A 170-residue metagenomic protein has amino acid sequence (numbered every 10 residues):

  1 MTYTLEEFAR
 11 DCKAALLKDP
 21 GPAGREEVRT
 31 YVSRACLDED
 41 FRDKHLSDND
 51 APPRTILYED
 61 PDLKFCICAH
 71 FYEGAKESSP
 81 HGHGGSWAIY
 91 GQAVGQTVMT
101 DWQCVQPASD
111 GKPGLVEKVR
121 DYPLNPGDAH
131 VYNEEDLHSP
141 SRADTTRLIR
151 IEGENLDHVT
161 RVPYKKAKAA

Functional and structural regions predicted by a protein language model:
M1-F41: N-terminal leader/capping segments at the start of a protein or of a new domain
D48-G74: A short glycine-rich, His/Asp/Glu-containing loop-to-beta-strand
C68-H83, P123, N133-E135: Conserved short histidine dyad/triad with adjacent acidic residue
S79-H81, M99-T100, Y132, L137-A143 (+1 more regions): Short beta-strand His + acidic residue motifs that chelate non-heme Fe in jelly-roll/DSBH and cupin folds
G85-Q103: Glycine- and acidic-residue-biased ligand/ion/polar-headgroup-sensing regions
I89, C104-L137: Short acidic-glycine-tyrosine-enriched beta hairpin
I89, D144-R161: A short hydrophobic beta-strand segment most commonly corresponding to one strand of the jelly-roll/cupin
